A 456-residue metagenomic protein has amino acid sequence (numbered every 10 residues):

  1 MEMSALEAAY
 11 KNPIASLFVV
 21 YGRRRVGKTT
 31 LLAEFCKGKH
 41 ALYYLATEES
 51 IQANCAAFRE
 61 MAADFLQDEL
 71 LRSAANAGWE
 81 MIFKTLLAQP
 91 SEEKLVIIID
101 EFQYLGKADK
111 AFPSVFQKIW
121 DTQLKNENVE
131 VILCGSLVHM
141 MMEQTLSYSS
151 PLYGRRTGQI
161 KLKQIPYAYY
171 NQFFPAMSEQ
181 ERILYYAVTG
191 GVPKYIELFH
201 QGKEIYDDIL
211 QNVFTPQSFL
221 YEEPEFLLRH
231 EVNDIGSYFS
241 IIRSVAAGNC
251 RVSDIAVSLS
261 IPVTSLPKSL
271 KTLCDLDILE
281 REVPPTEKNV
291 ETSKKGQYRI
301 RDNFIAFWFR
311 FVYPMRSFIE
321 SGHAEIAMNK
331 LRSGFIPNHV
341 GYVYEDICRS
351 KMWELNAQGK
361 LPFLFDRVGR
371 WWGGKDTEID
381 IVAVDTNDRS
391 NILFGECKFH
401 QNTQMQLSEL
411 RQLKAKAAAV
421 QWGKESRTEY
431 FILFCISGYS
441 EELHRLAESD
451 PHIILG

Functional and structural regions predicted by a protein language model:
M1-N329: Phosphate-binding site recognition
T292-G456: A cross-kingdom feature that marks ATP-driven nucleic-acid transaction machinery
